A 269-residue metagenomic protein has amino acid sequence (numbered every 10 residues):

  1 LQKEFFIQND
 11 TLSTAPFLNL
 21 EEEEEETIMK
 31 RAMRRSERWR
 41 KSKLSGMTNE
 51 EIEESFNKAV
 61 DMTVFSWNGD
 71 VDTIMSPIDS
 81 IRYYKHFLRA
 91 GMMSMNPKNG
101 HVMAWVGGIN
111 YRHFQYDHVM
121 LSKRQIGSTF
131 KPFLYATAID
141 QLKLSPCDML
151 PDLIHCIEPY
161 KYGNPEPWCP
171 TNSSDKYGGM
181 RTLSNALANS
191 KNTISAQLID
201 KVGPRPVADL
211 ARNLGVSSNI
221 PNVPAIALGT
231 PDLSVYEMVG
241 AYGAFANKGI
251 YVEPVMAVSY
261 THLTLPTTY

Functional and structural regions predicted by a protein language model:
L1-G163, T171-N172, S184-N185, Q197 (+2 more regions): Extended, non-catalytic substrate-recognition/exosite surfaces adjacent to catalytic cores, especially in enzymes
H86-L88, Y177, N222: Exposed loop/turn and edge beta-strand positions of beta-sandwich/beta-sheet ligand-binding modules
R112-H113, P167, A188-S190, V216-N222 (+1 more regions): Short acidic (Asp/Glu) and glycine-rich catalytic loops that position anionic groups and cofactors
P132-F133, N189-T193, R205-P206, N222: A generic alpha-helix surface/boundary motif
N164-C169, V202-G240: Mid-domain, small-residue-enriched loop/turn segments at the edges of structured enzyme/sensor domains
D175-I199, G203, A211: Metal-dependent DNA phosphodiester-chemistry modules and their immediately adjacent helices/loops in DNA-processing
N192, N213, A244-N247: Residues within well-ordered alpha-helical secondary structure of globular protein domains
T264-Y269: A short, hydrophobic C-terminal helix/tail in secreted or cell-surface proteins
